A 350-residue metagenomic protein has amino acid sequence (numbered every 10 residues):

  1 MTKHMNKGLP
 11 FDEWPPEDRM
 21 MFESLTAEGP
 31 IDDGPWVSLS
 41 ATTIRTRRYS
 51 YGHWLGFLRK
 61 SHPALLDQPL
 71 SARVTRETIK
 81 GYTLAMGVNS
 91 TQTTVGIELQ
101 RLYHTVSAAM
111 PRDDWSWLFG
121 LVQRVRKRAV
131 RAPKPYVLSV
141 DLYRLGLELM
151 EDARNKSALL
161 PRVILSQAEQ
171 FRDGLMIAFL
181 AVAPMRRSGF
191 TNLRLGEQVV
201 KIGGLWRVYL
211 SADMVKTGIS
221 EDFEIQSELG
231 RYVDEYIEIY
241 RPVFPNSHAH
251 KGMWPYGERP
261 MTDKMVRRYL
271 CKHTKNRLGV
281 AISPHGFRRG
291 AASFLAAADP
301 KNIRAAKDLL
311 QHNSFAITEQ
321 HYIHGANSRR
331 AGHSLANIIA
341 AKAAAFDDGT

Functional and structural regions predicted by a protein language model:
P35-G120, I225, Y322: Non-catalytic DNA-binding core/recognition domains of DNA-processing enzymes
D114-L159, M214-K216, G257: Flexible interdomain linker/hinge and immediately adjacent N-terminus of the catalytic tyrosine-recombinase domain
L145-R187: Basic, Lys/Arg- and aromatic-enriched nucleic-acid-binding interface segment
A178, G286-N313, R330: C-terminal catalytic core of tyrosine-transesterase DNA break-rejoin enzymes
S188, N192-R231: Conserved tyrosine-mediated DNA breakage-rejoining catalytic core shared by Y-recombinases
Q226-V280, G286: Active-site/catalytic core of tyrosine-dependent DNA strand-transfer enzymes
L310-N337: Catalytic-site neighborhood detector that most strongly recognizes the C-terminal catalytic loop/helix of tyrosine
A336-T350: C-terminal secondary-structure termini that scaffold catalytic or DNA-interacting sites
